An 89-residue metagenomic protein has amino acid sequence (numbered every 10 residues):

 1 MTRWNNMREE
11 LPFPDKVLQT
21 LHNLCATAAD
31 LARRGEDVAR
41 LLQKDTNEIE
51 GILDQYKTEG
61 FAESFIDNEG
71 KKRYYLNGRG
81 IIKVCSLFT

Functional and structural regions predicted by a protein language model:
M1-L21: Short alpha-helical segments that sit at the start of domains
E10-P14, D67-T89: Short, cationic-aromatic polyanion-contact patches
Q19-A26, F88: Short, locally clustered residues in the helix-turn-helix/winged-helix DNA-binding domain
T27-R40: Short acidic, hydrophobic short linear motifs in intrinsically disordered regions
Q43-T58: Short amphipathic alpha-helical interaction segments
K57-N68: A short, conserved structural fragment
